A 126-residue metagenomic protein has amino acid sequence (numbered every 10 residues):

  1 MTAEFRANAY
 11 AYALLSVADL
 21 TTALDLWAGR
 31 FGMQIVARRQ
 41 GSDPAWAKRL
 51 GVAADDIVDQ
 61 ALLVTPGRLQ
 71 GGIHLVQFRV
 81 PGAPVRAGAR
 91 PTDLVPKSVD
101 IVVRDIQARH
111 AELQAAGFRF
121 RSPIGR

Functional and structural regions predicted by a protein language model:
M1-E4, D25, A83, A111 (+1 more regions): Polar low-complexity intrinsically disordered regions
M1-L24, Q34-Q40, P96-I101: N-terminal beta-strand motif that seeds the catalytic metal site of vicinal oxygen chelate
M1-T2, K48-G51, G88: Intrinsically disordered, low-complexity segments enriched in polar/charged residues with Gly/Pro, especially when
A9-A18, A53, I57-R79, P84-L113: Vicinal oxygen chelate
S16-L69, A108, A115-G117, R126: Core segments of cupin and vicinal oxygen chelate
F120: Extracellular-facing binding/remodeling surfaces
